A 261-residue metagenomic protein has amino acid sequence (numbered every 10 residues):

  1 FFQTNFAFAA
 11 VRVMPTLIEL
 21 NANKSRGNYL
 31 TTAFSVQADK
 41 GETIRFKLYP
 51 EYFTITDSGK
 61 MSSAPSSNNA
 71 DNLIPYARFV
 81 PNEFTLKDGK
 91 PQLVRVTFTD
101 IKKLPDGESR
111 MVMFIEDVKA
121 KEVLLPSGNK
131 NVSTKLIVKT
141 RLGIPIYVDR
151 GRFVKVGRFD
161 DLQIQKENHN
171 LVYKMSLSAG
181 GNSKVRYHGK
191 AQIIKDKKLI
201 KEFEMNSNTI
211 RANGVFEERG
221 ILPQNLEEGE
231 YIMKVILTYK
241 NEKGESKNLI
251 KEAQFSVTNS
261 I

Functional and structural regions predicted by a protein language model:
F1-A7: C-terminal segment of classical bacterial N-terminal signal peptides
A9-E42, E83, G157-N170: Beta-sheet-dominated interaction scaffolds and their linkers
R12-M14, E42-V96, K195-I200: Surface-exposed binding patches on compact interaction domains or structured appendages
T31-S35, R78-E116: Ligand-binding face of N-terminal immunoglobulin V-set domains in extracellular IgSF glycoproteins
A33-Q37, T97, V172-G180, I221: Short edge beta-strand/loop segments characteristic of extracellular beta-sandwich folds
G41-I44, G181-R186: A short beta-turn/strand-edge loop motif at beta-sheet boundaries
K47-T54, T99-Y147, L226-I261: Terminal connector regions
F84-Q92, S207-F216, N225, E242-E245: Short proline/glycine- and polar residue-rich coil/turn motifs
